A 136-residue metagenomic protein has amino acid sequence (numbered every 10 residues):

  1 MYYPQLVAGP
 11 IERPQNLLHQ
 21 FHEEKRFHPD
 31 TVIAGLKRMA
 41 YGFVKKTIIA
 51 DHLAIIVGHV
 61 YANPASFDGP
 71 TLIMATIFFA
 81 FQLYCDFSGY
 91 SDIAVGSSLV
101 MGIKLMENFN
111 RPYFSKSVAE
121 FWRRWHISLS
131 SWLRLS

Functional and structural regions predicted by a protein language model:
M1-S136: Membrane-embedded transmembrane alpha-helical bundles that form the catalytic cores of multi-pass lipid-modifying
